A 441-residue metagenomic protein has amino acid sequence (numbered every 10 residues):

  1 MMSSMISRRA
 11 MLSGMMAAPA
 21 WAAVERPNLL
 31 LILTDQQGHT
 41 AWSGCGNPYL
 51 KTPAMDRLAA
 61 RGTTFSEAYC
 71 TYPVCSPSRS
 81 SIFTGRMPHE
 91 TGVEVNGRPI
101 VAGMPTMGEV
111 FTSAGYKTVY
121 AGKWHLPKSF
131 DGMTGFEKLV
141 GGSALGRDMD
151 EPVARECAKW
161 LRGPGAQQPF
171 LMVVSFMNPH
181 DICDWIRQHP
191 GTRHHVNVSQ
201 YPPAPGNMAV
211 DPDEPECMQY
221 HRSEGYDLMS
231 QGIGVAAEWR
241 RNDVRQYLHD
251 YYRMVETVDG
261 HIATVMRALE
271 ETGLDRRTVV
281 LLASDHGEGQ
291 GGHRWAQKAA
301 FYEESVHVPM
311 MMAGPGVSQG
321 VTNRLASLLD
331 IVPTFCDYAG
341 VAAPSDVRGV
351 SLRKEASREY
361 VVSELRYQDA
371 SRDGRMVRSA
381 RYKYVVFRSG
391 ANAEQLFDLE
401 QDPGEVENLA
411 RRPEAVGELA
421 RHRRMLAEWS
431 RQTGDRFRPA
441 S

Functional and structural regions predicted by a protein language model:
M2-M16: N-terminal secretory signal peptides and thylakoid transit peptides that target proteins across membranes
L12-S13, V24-P27, T34, H39 (+10 more regions): Long, internal low-complexity/basic segments
A22-T63, Y72, W185, G404-A415: Active-site-proximal N-terminal segment of extracellular/periplasmic enzymes that hydrolyze or transfer
Q36-Y49, G163-Q168, F176-R277, L281-L325 (+4 more regions): Active-site-proximal cap/lid insertion segments
S43-R79, G85-G92, S113-T118, A204 (+1 more regions): Short, structured active-site-proximal loop/turn typified by the sulfatase FGly-forming signature C/S-X-P-X-R
S43-Y49, G62-T84, P99-I100, Y120-F130 (+5 more regions): Short, solvent-exposed turn/loop segments enriched in Gly/Ser/Thr/Pro and often Arg
S81-S199, G374: Catalytic-site neighborhoods of secreted/periplasmic enzymes that process anionic sulfate/phosphate groups
S143-G146, P164, P169, H286-G292 (+7 more regions): C-terminal cap/loop subdomain of S1 sulfatases and analogous C-terminal strand-loop tails that border
